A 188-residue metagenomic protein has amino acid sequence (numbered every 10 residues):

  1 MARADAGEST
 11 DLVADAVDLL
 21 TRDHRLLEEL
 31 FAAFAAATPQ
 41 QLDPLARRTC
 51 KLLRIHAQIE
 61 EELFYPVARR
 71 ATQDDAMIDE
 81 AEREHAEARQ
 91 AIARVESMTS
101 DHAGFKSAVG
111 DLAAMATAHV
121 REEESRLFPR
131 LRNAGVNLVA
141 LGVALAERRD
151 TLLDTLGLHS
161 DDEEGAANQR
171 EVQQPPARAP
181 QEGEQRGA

Functional and structural regions predicted by a protein language model:
M1-A188: Small-residue-biased structural context
